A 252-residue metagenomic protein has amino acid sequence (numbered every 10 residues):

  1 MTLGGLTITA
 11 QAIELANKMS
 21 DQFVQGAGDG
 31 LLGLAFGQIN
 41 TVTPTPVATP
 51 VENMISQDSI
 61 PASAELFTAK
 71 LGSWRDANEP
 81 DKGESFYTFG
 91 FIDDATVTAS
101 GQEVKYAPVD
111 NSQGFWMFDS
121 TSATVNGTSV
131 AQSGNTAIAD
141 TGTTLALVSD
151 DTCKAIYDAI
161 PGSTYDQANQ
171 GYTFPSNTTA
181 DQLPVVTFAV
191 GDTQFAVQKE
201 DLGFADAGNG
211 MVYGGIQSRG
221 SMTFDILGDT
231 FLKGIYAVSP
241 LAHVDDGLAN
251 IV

Functional and structural regions predicted by a protein language model:
M1-S100, A155-A189, G210-D225: Non-catalytic N-lobe/flap surface of aspartyl protease domains
L3, T124-N126, T141, V190 (+1 more regions): Structural motif
K18, A180-V252: Aspartic protease catalytic domain
S20, G37-I39, I92-D94, T143-T144 (+5 more regions): Conserved beta-strand elements of beta-rich interaction domains across eukaryotes, especially beta-propellers
L31-L32, A137-T141, L147, I226-L227 (+1 more regions): Short hydrophobic beta-strand that contains or immediately precedes a catalytic carboxylate
K82-G134, F204: Flexible, small-/acidic-enriched active-site or ligand-binding loops
T128, Q132-A159: Active-site beta-strand/loop microenvironment that shapes enzyme catalytic pockets
